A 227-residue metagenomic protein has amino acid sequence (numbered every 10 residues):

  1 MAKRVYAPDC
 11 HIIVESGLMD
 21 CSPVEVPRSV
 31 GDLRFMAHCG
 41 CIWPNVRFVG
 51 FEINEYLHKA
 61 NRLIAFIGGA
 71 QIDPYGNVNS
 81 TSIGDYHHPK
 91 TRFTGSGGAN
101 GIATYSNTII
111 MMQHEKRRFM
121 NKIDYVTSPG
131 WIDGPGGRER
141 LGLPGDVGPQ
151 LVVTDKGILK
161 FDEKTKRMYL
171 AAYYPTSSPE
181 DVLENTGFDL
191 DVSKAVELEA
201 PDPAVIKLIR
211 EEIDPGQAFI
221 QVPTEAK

Functional and structural regions predicted by a protein language model:
M1, K59, I213-P215: Generic detector of contiguous secondary-structure segments
M1-P23: N-terminal low-complexity or amphipathic/hydrophobic leaders
P8-E15, A37-G40, Y75, D214-K227: Short, Lys/Arg-enriched charge-dense amphipathic segments
V24-L208: Conserved phosphate- and dinucleotide-binding cores of soluble alpha/beta proteins, encompassing both enzyme active
A195-K227: Acidic/aromatic/glycine-rich contiguous surface patches that form carbohydrate-binding/processing clefts and analogous
